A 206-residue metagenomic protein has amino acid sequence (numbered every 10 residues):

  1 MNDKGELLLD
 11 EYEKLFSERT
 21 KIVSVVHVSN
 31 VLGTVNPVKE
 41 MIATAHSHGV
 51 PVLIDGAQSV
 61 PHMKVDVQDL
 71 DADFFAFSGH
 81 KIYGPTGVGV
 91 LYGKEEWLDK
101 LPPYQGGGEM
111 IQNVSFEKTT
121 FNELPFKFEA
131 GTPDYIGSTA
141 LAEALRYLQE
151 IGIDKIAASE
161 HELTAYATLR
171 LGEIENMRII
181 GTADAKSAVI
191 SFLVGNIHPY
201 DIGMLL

Functional and structural regions predicted by a protein language model:
M1-L205: Pyridoxal 5′-phosphate
